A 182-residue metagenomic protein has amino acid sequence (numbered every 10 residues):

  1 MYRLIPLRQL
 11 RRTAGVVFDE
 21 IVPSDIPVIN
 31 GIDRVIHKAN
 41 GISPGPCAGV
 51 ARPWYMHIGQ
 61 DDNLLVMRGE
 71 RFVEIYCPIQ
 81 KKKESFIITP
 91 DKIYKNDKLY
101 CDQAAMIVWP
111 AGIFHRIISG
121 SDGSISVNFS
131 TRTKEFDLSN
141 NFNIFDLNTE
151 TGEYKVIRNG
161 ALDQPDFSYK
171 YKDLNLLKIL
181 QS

Functional and structural regions predicted by a protein language model:
M1-C101, S121-I125, F129-S182: Active-site region of the double-stranded beta-helix
A104-I117: Histidine-centered metal-chelating micro-motifs
